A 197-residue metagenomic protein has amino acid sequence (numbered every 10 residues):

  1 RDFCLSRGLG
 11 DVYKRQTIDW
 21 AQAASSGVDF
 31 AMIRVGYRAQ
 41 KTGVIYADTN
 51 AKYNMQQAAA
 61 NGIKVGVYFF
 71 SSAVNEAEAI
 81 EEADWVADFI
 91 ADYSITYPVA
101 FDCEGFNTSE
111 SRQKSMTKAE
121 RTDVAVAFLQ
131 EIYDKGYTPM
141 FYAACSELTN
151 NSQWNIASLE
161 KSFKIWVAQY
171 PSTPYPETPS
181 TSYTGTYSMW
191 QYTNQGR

Functional and structural regions predicted by a protein language model:
D2-Y13: Single conserved hydrophobic/aromatic residue that forms the stacking wall/gate of nucleotide- or nucleobase-binding
K14-Q22, I45-Q57, A77-A91, T96 (+3 more regions): Alpha-helical scaffolding within the catalytic cores of extracellular/periplasmic polymer-degrading hydrolases
R15-G36: Catalytic domains of carbohydrate-active enzymes, especially glycoside hydrolases
V28, F89-V99, F106-R197: Surface-exposed substrate-engagement region within the catalytic domains of secreted or surface-exposed extracellular
D29-A39, M55-V74, P98-A100: Short, well-structured secondary-structure segments
G36-Q40, G105-T108: Conserved radical SAM core fold
Q40-I45, F69-E76, E110-A119: Second-shell loop/turn segments in exported
